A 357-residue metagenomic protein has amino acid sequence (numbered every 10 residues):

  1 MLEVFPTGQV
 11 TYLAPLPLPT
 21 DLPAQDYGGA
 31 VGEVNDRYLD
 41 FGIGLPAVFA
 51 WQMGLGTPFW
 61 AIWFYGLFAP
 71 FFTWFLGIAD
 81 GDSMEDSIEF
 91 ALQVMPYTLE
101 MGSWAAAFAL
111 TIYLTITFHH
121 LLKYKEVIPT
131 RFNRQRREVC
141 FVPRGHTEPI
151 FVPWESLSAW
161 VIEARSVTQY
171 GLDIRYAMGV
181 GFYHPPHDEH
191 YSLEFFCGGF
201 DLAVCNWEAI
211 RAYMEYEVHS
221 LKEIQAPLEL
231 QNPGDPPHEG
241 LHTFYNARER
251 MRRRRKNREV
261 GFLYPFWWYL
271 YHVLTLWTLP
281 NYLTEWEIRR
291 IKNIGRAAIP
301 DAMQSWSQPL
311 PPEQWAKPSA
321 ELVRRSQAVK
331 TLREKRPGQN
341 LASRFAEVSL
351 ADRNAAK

Functional and structural regions predicted by a protein language model:
M1-V34: Short, non-transmembrane cytosolic segments of multipass membrane proteins
G32-A50, Y176-V180: Short, hydrophobic/proline-enriched secondary-structure or compact coil segments at domain edges
V34-L39, L221-N257: Juxtamembrane amphipathic/hinge helix adjacent to a transmembrane helix
F41, V139-F141: Short hydrophobic/aromatic-rich beta-strand segments that constitute the beta-sheet cores of beta-sandwich/beta-barrel
I43-E126, N246-K357: Alpha-helical transmembrane spans
K123-Q135: Alpha-helical transmembrane signal-anchor/signal-peptide segments
E138-V139, T147-V167: Phosphoinositide-dependent membrane-docking surfaces
S158-N232: A membrane-cytosol interface segment of integral membrane proteins
